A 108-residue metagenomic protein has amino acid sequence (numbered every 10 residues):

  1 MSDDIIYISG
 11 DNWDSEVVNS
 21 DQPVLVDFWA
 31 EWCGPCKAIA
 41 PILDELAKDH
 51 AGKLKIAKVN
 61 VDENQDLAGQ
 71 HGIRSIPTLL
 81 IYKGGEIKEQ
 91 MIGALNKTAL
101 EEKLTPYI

Functional and structural regions predicted by a protein language model:
M1-K55, D62-I108: Proteins that catalyze or organize thiol-disulfide redox chemistry and the adjacent proteostasis machinery handling
